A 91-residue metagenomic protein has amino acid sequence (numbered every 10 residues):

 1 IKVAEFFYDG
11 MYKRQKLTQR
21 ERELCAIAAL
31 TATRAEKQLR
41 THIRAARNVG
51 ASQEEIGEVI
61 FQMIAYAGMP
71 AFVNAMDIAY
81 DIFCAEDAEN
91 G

Functional and structural regions predicted by a protein language model:
I1-R20, R44, N48, F72-G91: Acidic, glycine/proline-rich low-complexity segments that act as flexible tails and inter-domain linkers
A4, E21-L24, L39, I56: N-terminal alpha-helical segment
F7-M11, E55, V59-Q62: Short, flexible domain-boundary/linker segments around small modular repeats
K16-L17, T33-K37, G68-P70: Short helix-coil transition sites and intra-membrane helix breaks within transmembrane domains of multi-pass
Q19-R20, E54, A67: Aromatic- and histidine-enriched alpha-helix N-cap/loop-to-helix transition segments that scaffold the rims
R22-L30, V59-I60: Short, structured motif recognition centered on aromatic/hydrophobic residues
T33-I60: Mid-chain, well-packed structural core segment of small domains
Q62, A67-V73: Substrate/cofactor-recognition hotspot
